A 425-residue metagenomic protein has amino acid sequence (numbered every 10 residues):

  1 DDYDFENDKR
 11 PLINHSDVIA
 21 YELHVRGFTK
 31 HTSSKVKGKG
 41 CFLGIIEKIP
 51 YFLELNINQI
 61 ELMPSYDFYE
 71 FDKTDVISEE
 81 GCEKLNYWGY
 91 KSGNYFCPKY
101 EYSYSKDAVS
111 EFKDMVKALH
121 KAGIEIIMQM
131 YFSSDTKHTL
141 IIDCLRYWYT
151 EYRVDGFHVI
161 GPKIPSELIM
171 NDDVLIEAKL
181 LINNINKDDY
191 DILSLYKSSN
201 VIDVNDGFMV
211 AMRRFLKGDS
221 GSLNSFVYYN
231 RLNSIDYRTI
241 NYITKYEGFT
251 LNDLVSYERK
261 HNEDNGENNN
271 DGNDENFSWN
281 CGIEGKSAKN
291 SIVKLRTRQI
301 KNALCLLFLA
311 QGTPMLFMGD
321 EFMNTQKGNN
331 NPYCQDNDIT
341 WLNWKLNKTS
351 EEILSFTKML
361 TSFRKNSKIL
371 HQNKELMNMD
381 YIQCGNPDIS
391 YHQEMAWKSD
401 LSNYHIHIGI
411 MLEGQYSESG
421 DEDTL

Functional and structural regions predicted by a protein language model:
D1-E101, I160, F226, Y237-N276: N-terminal structural segment of carbohydrate-active enzymes
D1-Y21, R26, E47, F52 (+5 more regions): Carbohydrate-interacting/catalytic domains
V18-E22, Q59-E61, G123-I127, V154-H158 (+3 more regions): Structural preference for beta-strand elements that scaffold enzyme active sites
S34-C41, D72-K121, F132-E151, D264-G285 (+2 more regions): Aromatic- and acidic-residue-enriched carbohydrate-binding clefts of CAZyme catalytic domains
G44-E47, I60, D107-D114, T136 (+7 more regions): Generic recognition of stable, solvent-exposed alpha-helical segments in well-folded globular domains
I49-E54, V116, L145-Y149, M170 (+4 more regions): Non-transmembrane alpha-helical segments in soluble domains of secreted/periplasmic/extracellular proteins
S110-D114, A118-Y190: Active-site neighborhood of glycoside hydrolase catalytic domains
R153, S166-T325, N331-Q335, L370-H371 (+3 more regions): Conserved alpha/beta catalytic core and glycan-binding cleft of carbohydrate-active enzymes
